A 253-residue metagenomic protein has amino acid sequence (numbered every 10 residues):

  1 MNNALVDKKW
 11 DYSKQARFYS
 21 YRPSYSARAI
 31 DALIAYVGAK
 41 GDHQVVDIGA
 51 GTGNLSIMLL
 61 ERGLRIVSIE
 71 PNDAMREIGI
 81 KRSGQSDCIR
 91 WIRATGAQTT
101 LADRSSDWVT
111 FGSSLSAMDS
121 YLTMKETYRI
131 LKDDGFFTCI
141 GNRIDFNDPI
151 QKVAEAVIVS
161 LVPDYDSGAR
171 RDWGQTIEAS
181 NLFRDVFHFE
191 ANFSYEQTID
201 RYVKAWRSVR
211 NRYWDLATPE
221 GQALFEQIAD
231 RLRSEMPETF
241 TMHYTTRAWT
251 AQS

Functional and structural regions predicted by a protein language model:
M1-K40: Conserved class I S-adenosyl-L-methionine
D42-H43, R104: Nucleotide donor/acceptor-binding cores
V46, T52-Q98: Class I SAM-dependent methyltransferase SAM/SAH-binding core
A97-W108: A short acidic, Gly/Pro-enriched loop at the edge of an enzyme's catalytic core that lines a small-molecule cofactor
F111-G112, I140: Residues lining the SAM
A117-E126: A short, conserved alpha-helix within the catalytic core of class I
Y128-Y195: Conserved catalytic/acceptor-binding region of the Class I
Q175, S180-S253: Conserved Class I S-adenosyl-L-methionine
